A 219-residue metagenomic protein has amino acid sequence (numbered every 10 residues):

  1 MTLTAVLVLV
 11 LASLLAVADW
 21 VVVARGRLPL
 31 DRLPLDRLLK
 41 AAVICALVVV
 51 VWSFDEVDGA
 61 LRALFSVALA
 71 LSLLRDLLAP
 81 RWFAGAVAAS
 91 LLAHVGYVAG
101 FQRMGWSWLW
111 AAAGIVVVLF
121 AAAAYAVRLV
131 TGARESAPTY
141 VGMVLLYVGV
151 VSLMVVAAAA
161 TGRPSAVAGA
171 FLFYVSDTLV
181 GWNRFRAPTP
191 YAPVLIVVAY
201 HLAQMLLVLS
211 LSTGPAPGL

Functional and structural regions predicted by a protein language model:
M1-L219: Polytopic alpha-helical membrane-helix bundles and their juxtamembrane interface segments in multi-pass membrane
